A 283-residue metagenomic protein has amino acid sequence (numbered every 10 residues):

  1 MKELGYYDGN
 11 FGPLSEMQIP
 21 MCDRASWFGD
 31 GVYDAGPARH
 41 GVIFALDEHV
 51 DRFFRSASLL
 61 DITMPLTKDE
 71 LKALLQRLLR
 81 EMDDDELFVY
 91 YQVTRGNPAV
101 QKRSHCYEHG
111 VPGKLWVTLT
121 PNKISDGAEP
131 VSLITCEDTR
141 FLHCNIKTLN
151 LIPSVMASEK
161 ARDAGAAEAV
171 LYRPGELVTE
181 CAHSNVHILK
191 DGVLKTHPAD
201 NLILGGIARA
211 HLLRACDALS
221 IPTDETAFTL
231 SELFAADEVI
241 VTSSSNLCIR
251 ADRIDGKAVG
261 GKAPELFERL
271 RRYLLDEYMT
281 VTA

Functional and structural regions predicted by a protein language model:
M1-R77, A99, C106-A283: Helix-start/capping segments and mature chain N-termini
L75, R80-V93: Ordered, amphipathic secondary-structure segments that act as subunit-interaction surfaces in large macromolecular
V93-T94, P174: Short, well-ordered beta-to-alpha junction loops that form the rim of enzyme active sites and present histidine/acidic
T94-K102: Translation machinery proteins
